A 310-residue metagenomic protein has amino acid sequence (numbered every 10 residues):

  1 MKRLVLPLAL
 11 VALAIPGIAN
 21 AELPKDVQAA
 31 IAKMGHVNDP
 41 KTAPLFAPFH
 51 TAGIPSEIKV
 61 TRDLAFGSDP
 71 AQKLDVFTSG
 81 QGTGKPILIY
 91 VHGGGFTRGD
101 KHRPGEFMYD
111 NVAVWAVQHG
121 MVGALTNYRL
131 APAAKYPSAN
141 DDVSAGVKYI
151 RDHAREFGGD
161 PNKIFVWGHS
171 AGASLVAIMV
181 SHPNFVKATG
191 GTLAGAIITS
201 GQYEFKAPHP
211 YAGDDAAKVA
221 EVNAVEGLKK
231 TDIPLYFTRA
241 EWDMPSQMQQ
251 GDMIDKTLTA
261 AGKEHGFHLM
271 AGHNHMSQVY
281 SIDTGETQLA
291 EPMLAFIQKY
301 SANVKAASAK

Functional and structural regions predicted by a protein language model:
D26-T83: N-terminal cap/lid segment of alpha/beta-hydrolase-fold proteins
G84-G95: Short beta-strand element of the alpha/beta-hydrolase
V91-G93, I150, R239: The conserved beta1-alpha1 loop
G95-R98, R103, G123, Y149: Serine-hydrolase catalytic-loop signature spanning alpha/beta hydrolases and amidase-signature enzymes
H102-A124: Short amphipathic alpha-helix adjacent to the substrate-entry channel of hydrolases
A145-G213, V219: Primarily recognizes the serine-hydrolase "nucleophile elbow" in alpha/beta-hydrolase and SGNH/GDSL folds
T189-G195, S200-A260: The feature captures the conserved acid-bearing segment of alpha/beta-hydrolase catalytic domains
T238, P245-M248, D252-D255, T259-K310: C-terminal catalytic histidine-bearing segment of alpha/beta-hydrolase fold enzymes
